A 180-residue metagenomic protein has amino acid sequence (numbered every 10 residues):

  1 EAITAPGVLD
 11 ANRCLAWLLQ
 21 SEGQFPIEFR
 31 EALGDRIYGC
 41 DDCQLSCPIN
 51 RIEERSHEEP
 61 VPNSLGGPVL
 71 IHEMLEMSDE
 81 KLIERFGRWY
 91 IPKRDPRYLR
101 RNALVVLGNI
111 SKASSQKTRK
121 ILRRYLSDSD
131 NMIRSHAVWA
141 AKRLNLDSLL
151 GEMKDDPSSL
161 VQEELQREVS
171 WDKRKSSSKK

Functional and structural regions predicted by a protein language model:
E1-A16, R36-Y38, D42-P60: Iron-sulfur cluster-binding cysteine motifs and their immediate structural context in ferredoxin-like electron-transfer
A16-G39: Acidic/histidine-rich catalytic neighborhood
W17-Q24, C47, R51-D79: Conserved Radical SAM active-site core
S64-R97, R101-T118, R124: Alpha-helical adaptor scaffolds
L65-G66, T118-R119, M153, P157-E164: HEAT/HEAT-like alpha-solenoid repeats
K81-F86, A113-L126, L144-K154, K175-K180: Amphipathic alpha-helical scaffolding segments comprising HEAT/armadillo-like alpha-solenoid repeats
D95-P96, S129-D130, P157-V161: Short inter-helical turns and helix N-cap capping residues of alpha-solenoid HEAT/ARM repeat scaffolds
R100-A113, R134-L144, E163-S178: Structural detector for internal amphipathic alpha-helices that build alpha-solenoid repeat scaffolds
